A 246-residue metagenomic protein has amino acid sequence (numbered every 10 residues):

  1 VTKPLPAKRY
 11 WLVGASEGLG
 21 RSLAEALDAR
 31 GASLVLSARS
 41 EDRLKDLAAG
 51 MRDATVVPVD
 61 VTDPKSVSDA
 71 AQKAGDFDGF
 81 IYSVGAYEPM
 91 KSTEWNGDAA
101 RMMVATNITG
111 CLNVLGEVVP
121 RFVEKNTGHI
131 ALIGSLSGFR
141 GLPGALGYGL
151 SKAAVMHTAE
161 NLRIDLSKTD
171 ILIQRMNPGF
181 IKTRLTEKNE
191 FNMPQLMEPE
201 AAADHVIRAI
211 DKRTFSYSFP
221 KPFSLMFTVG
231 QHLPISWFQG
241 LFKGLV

Functional and structural regions predicted by a protein language model:
S16-E17: Conserved glycine-rich cofactor-binding loop
R30-L47: Conserved glycine-rich Rossmann-like NAD(P)H-binding loop of the short-chain dehydrogenase/reductase
G50-K65: Rossmann-fold cofactor-recognition segment
Y87-R101, G144: Conserved mid-core segment of classical short-chain dehydrogenase/reductases
L115, S151: Active-site helix of classical SDR
S135: Residue(s) in the substrate-gating loop at a strand-loop-helix junction that position the organic substrate next
R175, F191-M226: C-terminal helical subdomain
